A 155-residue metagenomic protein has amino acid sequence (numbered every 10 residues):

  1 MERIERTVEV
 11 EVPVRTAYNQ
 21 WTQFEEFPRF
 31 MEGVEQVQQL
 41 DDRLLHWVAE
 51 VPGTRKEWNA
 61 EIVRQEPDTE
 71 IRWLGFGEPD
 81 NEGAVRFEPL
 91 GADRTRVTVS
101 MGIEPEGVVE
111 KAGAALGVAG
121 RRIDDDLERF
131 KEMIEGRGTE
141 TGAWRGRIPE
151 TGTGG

Functional and structural regions predicted by a protein language model:
M1-L44, R129, M133-G138, P149-G155: Hydrophobic ligand-binding cavity/cleft-lining segments
R3-T7, L44, E57, E70 (+2 more regions): Intrinsic-disorder/low-complexity, polar/charged segments enriched in Ser/Thr/Lys/Arg/Asp/Glu/Gln
V10, A49, M101-I103: Hydrophobic beta-strand positions in extracellular immunoglobulin-like domains
V37, G53-T54, P79: Short glycine/serine/proline-enriched coil/turn segments at secondary-structure junctions
Q39-H46, Q65-W73: Short, hydrophobic/aromatic-rich segments at coil-to-beta transitions
E61-R64, R72-E132, T141-A143, T151-G154: Beta-strand/loop substructures that line and gate deep hydrophobic ligand-binding cavities in soluble
